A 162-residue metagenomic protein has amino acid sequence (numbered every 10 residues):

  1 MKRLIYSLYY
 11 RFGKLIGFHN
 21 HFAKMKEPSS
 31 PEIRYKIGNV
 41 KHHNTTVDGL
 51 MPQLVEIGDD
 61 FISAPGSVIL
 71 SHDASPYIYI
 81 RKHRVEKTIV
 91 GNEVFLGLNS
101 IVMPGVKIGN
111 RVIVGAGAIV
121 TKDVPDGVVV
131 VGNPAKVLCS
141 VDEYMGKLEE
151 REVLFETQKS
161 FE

Functional and structural regions predicted by a protein language model:
M1-E93, S100-V102, D126, A135 (+1 more regions): Domain-scale signature associated with acetyltransferase and cell-envelope carbohydrate enzymes
E56, I89, F95, K107 (+2 more regions): Glycine-/alanine-rich, low-charge beta-solenoid repeats
L98-K122: Beta-rich strand-turn-strand
G117-V131, K136: An exposure/low-complexity boundary signal
